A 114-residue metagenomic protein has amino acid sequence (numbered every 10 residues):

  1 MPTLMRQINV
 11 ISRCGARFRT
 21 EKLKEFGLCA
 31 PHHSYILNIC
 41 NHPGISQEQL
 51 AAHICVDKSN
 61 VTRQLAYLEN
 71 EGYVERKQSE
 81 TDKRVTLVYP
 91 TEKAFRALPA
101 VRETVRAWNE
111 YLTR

Functional and structural regions predicted by a protein language model:
M1-F26: N-terminal leader segment of winged-helix/HTH proteins
N9-S12, L37-N41, R102: Short, locally clustered residues in the helix-turn-helix/winged-helix DNA-binding domain
C14, F18, S34-L37, R96 (+1 more regions): Pre-recognition alpha-helix immediately N-terminal to the DNA-recognition helix within helix-turn-helix or winged-helix
P31-H33, S59: Key DNA-contact positions within bacterial/archaeal DNA-binding proteins
P43-G44, C55: Central "turn" residue of the DNA-binding helix-turn-helix
Q47-E48, S59, A66, T86: Residues within helix-turn-helix
A51: The alpha-helix within a helix-turn-helix
A66-R114: Charged, amphipathic alpha-helical coiled-coil/dimerization segments
